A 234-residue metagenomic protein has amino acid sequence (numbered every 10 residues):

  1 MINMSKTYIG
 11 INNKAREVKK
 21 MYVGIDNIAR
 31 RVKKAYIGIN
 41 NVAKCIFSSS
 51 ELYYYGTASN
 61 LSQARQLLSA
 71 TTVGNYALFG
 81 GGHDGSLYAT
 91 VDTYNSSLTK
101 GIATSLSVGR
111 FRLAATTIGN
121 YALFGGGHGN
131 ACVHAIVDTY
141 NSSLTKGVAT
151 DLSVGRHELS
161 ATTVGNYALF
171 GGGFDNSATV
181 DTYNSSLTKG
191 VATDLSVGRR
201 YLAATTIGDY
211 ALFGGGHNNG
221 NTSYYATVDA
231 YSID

Functional and structural regions predicted by a protein language model:
I2-K19, V23-V32, I37-D234: Kelch-like beta-propeller repeat domains
